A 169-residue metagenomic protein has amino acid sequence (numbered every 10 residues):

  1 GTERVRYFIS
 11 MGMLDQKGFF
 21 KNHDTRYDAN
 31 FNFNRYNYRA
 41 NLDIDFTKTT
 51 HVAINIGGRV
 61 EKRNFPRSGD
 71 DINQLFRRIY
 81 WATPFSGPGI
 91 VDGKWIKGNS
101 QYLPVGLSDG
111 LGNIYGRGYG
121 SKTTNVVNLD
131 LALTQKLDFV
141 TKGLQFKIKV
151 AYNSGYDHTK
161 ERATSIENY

Functional and structural regions predicted by a protein language model:
G1-G12, Q16-F19, A29-S108, G120-K122 (+1 more regions): Flexible loop and strand-edge segments within Gram-negative outer membrane beta-barrel domains
R6, H51, T124-V126, T141-K147: Outer-membrane beta-barrel architecture
I9, I54, L131, F146-I148: Membrane-embedded beta-strand positions of outer-membrane beta-barrel proteins
R39, N128-T134: Membrane-embedded beta-strand positions in outer-membrane beta-barrel channels/transporters
I114-Y119: Individual transmembrane alpha-helix segments
G155-T164, Y169: Carboxylate/His-rich catalytic cores and anion/metal-binding grooves
